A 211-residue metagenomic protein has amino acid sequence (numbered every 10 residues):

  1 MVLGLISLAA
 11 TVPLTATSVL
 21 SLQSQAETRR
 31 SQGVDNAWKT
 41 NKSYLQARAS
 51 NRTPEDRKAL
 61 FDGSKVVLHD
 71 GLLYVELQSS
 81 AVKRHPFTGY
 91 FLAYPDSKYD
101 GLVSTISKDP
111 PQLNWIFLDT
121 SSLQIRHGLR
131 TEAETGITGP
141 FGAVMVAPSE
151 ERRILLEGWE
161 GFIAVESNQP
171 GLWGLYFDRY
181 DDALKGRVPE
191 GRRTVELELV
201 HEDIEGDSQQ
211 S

Functional and structural regions predicted by a protein language model:
V2-S50, S64, G128-L129, E134-S211: Extracellular glycan/ECM-engagement signal in secreted proteins
Q32-F141: Acidic, polar low-complexity intrinsically disordered regions
